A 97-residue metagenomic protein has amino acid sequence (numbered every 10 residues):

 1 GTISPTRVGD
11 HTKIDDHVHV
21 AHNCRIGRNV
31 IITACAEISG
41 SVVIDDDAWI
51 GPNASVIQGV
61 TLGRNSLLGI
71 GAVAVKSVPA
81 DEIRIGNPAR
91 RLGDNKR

Functional and structural regions predicted by a protein language model:
G1-I85, A89-L92: Structural signal for interior beta-strand "rungs" in well-ordered beta-sheet cores of soluble enzyme domains
